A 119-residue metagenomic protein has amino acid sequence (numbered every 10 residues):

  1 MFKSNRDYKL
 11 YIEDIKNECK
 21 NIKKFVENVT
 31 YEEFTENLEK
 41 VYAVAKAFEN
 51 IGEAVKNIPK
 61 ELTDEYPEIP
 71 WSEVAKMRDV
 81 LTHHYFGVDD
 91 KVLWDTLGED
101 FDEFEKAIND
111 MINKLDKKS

Functional and structural regions predicted by a protein language model:
M1-S119: Solvent-exposed interaction patches of small proteins and small membrane subunits
